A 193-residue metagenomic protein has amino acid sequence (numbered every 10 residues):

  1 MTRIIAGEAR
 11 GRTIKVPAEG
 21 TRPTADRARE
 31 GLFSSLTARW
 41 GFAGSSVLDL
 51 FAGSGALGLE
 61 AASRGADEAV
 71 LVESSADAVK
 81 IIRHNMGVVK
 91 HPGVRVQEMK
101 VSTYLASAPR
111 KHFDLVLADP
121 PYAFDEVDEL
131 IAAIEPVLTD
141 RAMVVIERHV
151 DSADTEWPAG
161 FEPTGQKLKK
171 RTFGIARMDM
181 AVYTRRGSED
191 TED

Functional and structural regions predicted by a protein language model:
M1-D193: Class I S-adenosyl-L-methionine-dependent methyltransferase catalytic core
